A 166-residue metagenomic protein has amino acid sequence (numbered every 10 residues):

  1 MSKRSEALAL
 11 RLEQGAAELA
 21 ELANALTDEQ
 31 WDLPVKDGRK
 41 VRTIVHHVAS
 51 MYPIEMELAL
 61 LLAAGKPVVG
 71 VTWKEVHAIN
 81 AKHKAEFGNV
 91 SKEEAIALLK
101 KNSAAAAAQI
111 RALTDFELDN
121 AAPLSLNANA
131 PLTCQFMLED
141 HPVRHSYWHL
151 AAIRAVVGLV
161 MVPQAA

Functional and structural regions predicted by a protein language model:
M1-R4, K36, K84-S91, A130 (+1 more regions): Short amphipathic alpha-helical segments at helix-loop
S2-D28, S50-L61, D140-Y147: Alpha-helical bundle segments that constitute or directly flank the non-heme di-iron/ferroxidase center
R4-E6, S91-I96, L138-E139: Active-site rim elements
S5, L12-G15, D37, V41 (+3 more regions): Hydrophobic alpha-helical segments and helix-packing faces
R11, I79-N120: Acidic/histidine-rich alpha-helical segments that form the ligand environment of transition-metal centers
A17, R42-H46, A97, A104: Internal, well-ordered alpha-helical scaffold/interface segments that support domain packing or protein-protein contacts
E21-N24, D28, P53-L60, A104 (+2 more regions): Charged/polar positions within long, soluble alpha-helices
D32-A78, A121-A166: Short, contiguous alpha-helical
